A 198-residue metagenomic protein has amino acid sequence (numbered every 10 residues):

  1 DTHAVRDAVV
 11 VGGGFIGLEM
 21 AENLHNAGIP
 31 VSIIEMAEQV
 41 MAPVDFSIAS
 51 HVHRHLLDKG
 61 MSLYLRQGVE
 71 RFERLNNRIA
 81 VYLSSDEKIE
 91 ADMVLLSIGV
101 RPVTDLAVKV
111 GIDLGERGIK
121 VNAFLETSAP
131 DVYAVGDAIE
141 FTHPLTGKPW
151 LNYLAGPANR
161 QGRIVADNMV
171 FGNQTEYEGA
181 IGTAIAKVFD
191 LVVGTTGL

Functional and structural regions predicted by a protein language model:
D1-A4, K88-N168: FAD-site-proximal beta/loop scaffold in flavoenzymes
T2-D7, R66: Phosphate-coordination loops involved in phosphoryl transfer and adenosine-cofactor binding
V11-G14: Glycine-rich Rossmann-fold phosphate-binding loop(s) that bind the pyrophosphate of adenine dinucleotide cofactors
G17-L18: N-terminal Rossmann-fold NAD(P) dinucleotide-binding loop
A21, H25: Gly/Ala-rich phosphate-binding loop of Rossmann-like dinucleotide-binding domains, activating on the conserved
N26-A123: A Rossmann-like FAD-binding core segment of flavoenzymes
K148-Y153, D167-L198: Active-site-proximal substrate-binding core of FAD-dependent oxidoreductases
